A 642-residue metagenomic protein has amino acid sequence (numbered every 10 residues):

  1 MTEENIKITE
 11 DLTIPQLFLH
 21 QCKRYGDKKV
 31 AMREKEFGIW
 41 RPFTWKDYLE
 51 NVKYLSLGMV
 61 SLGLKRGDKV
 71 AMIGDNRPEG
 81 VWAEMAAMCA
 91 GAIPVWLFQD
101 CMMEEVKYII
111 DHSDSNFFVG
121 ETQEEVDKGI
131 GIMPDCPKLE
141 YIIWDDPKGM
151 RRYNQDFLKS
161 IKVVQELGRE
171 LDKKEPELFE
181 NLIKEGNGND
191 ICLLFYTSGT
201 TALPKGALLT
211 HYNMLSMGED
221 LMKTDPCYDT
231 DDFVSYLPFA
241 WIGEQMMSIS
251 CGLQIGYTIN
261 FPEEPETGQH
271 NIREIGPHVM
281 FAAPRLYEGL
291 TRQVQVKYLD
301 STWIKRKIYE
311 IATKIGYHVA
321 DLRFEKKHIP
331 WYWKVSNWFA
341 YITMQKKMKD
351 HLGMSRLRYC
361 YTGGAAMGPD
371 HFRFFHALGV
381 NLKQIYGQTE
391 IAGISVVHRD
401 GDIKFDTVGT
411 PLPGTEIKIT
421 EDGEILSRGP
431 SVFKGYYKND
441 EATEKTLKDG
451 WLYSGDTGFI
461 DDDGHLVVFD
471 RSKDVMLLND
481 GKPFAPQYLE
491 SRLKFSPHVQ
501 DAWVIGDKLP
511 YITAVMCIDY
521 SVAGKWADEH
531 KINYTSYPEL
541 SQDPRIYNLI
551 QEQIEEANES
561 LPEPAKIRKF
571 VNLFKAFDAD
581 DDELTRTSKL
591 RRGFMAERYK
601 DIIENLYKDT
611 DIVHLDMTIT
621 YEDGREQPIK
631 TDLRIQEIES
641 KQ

Functional and structural regions predicted by a protein language model:
A31-R77, V81-M85, M102-K107, S160-Q165 (+1 more regions): Conserved AMP-binding/adenylate-forming core of the ANL superfamily
P42-K46, C192-G218: Conserved AMP-binding A3 loop
L57, C89-L167, L549: Structural core segment of the AMP-binding/adenylate-forming
C101-P134, M217-V234, P265-V279, H351: Conserved ATP-dependent adenylate/AMP-binding module captured primarily in the ANL superfamily
W144, V163-Y196, L203, P226-D232: Conserved pre-ATP/AMP-binding loop-to-beta segment of ANL
L215-D232, F239-W338, I342-Q345, R356: Conserved AMP-binding/adenylation subdomain of ANL enzymes
P411-L478: Conserved ATP-binding/catalytic segment of the ANL
D501-V504, P510, Q551-K641: Conserved C-terminal "lid"/linker of ANL adenylate-forming enzymes
